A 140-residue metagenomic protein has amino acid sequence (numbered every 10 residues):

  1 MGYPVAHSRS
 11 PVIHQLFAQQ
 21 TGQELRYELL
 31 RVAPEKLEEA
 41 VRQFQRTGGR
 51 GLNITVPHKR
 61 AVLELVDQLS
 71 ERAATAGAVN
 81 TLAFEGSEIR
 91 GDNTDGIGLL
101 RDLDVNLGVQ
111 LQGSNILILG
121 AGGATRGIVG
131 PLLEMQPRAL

Functional and structural regions predicted by a protein language model:
M1-L107: Phosphate/diphosphate ligand-binding glycine-rich loop within oxidoreductases
G2, G91-G96, L103, L107 (+1 more regions): Glycine-rich adenosine-cofactor-binding loop
Q23, P137-R138: Short phosphate-binding/catalytic loops that engage adenosine nucleotides
